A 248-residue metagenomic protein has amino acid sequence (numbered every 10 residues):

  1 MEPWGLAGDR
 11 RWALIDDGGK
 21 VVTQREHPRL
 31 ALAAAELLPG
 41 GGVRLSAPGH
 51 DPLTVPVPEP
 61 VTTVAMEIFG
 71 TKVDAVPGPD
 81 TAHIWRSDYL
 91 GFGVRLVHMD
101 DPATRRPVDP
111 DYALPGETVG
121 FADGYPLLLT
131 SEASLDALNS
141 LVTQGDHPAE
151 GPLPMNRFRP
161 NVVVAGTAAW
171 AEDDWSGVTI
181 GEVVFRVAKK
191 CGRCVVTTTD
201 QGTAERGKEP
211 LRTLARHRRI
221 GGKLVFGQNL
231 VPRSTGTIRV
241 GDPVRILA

Functional and structural regions predicted by a protein language model:
M1-A248: Metal-cofactor-dependent catalytic cores
